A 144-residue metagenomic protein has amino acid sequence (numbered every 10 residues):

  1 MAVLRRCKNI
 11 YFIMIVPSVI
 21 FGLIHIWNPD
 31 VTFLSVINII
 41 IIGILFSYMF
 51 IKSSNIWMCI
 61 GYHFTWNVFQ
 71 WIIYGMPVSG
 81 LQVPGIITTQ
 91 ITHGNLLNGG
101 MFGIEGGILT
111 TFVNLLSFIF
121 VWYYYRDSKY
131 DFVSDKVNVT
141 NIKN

Functional and structural regions predicted by a protein language model:
M1-V16, Y48-N55: Membrane-interface helix/loop boundary segments of multi-pass membrane proteins
N9-I26, I40: Small-polar-interrupted transmembrane alpha-helices in polytopic inner-membrane proteins
I10-M14, S35, I39, G106-T110: Residue-level signature of transmembrane alpha-helical entry/exit and packing/kink sites in multi-pass membrane
V19-I26, I44-Y48, V68, L115-I119: Alpha-helical transmembrane segments of multipass membrane proteins
I24-F33, M101: Membrane-interface helix caps and helix-loop-helix hairpins in membrane proteins
S35-N95: Functionally important transmembrane alpha-helices
V68-N144: C-terminal membrane module of polytopic membrane proteins
